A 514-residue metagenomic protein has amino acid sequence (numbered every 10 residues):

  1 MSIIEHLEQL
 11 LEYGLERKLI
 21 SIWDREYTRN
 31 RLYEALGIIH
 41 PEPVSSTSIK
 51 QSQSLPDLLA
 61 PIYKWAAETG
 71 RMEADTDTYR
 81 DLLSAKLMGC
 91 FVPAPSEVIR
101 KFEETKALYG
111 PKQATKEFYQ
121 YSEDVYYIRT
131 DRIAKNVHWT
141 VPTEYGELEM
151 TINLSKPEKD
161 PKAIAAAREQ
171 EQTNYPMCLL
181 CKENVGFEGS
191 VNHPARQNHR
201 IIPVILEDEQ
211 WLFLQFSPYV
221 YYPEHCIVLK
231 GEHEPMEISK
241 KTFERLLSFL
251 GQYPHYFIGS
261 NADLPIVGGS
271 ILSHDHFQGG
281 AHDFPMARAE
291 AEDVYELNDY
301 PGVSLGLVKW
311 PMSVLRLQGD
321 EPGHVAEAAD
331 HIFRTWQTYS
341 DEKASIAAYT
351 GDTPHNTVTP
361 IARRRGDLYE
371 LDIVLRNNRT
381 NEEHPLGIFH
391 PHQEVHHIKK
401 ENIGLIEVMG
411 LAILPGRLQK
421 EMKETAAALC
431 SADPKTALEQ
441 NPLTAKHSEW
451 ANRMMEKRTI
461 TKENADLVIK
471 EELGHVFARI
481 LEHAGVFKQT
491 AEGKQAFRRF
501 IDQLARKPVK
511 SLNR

Functional and structural regions predicted by a protein language model:
M1-V228, E232-P235, K309-P311, A326-A329 (+2 more regions): Active-site microenvironments that recognize anionic phosphate/pyrophosphate groups
R200-I201, G231-I258: Helical scaffold of the NTase/Pol beta-like nucleotidyltransferase catalytic core
K241, L250-S273, G279-S340: Catalytic or ion-translocation cores adjacent to nucleophile or general acid/base/metal-coordination motifs in diverse
